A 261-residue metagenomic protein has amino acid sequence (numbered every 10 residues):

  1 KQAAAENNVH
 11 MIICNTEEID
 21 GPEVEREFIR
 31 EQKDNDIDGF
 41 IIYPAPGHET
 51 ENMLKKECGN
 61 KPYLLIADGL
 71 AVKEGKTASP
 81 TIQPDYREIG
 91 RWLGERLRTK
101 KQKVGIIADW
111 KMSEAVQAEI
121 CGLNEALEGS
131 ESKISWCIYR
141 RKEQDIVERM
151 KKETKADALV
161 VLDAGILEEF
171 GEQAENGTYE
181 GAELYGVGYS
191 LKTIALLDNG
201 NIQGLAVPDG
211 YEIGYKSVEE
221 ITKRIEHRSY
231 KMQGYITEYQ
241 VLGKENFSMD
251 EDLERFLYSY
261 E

Functional and structural regions predicted by a protein language model:
K1-A3, I12-P22, G47, K111-Q117 (+1 more regions): Extracytoplasmic "Venus flytrap"
K1-N7, I89-L93, E114-K133, E169 (+2 more regions): Short, solvent-exposed amphipathic alpha-helices that sit in or adjacent to ligand/effector-binding or catalytic
H10-D36, S135-T154, L167-E169: Structural motif
K33-A45, P62-I66, V104-A108, I134-S135 (+3 more regions): Periplasmic-binding protein-like
P46-E88, S190-D198: Flexible loop/hinge segments that line or gate small-molecule binding clefts
L64-K73, D163-L167, E175-L205, L242-N246: Venus flytrap/periplasmic-binding-protein-like
P80-G105, Y189-T193, P208-H227: Hydrophobic alpha-helical segments within soluble ligand-binding/sensing domains
S130, E212-E261: Hinge/cleft segment of the Venus flytrap/periplasmic-binding protein
